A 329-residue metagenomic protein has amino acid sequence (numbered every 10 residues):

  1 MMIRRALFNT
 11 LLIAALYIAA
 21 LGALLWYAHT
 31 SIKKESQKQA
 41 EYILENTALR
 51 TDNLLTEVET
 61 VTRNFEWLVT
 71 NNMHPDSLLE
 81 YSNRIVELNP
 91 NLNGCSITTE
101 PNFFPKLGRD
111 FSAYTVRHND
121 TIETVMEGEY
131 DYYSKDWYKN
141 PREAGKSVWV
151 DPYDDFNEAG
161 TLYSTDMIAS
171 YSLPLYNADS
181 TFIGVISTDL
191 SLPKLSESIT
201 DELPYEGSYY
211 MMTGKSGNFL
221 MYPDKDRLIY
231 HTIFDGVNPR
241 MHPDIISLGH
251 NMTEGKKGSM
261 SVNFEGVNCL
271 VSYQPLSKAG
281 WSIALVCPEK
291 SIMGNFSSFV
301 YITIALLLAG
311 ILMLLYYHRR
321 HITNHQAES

Functional and structural regions predicted by a protein language model:
M1-K34, K38-Q39, I302-L315: Extreme N-terminal signal-anchor transmembrane helix of membrane signaling/transducer proteins, especially in bacteria
A14, A19, S282-E328: Cytoplasm-proximal transmembrane signaling helix
W26-T60, N72: Juxtamembrane membrane-water interface segments immediately C-terminal to a transmembrane helix
T30-K34, K38, R320-S329: Cytosolic signal-transmission helices at domain junctions
I43, T56-K146: Extracytoplasmic/periplasmic sensory segments of membrane signal-transduction proteins
K106, P193-K278, I283: Intrinsic low-complexity, intrinsically disordered coil/linker regions enriched in small/polar and charged residues
D120-D189, E197: Extracytoplasmic/periplasmic ligand-binding sensor regions of membrane-associated signaling proteins
F156, T188-S198, L285-G294, Y301: Helix-start (N-cap) segments at beta->loop->alpha junctions that couple sensory/regulatory domains to adjoining helices
